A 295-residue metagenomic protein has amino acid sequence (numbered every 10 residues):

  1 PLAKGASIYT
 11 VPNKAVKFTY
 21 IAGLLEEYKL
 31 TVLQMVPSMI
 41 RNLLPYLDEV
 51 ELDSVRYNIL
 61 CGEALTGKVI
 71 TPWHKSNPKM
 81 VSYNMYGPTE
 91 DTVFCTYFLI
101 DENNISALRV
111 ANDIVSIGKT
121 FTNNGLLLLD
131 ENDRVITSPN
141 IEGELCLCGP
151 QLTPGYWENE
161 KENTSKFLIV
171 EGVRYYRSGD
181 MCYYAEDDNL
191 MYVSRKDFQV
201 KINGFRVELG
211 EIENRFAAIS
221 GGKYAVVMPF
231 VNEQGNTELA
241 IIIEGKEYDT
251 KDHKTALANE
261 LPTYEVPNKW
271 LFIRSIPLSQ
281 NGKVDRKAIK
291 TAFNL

Functional and structural regions predicted by a protein language model:
P1-V135, P139, E144-Q151, Y175 (+1 more regions): Motif- and composition-driven signal specific to adenylation
V81-N84, L99-L295: AMP-dependent adenylate-forming
